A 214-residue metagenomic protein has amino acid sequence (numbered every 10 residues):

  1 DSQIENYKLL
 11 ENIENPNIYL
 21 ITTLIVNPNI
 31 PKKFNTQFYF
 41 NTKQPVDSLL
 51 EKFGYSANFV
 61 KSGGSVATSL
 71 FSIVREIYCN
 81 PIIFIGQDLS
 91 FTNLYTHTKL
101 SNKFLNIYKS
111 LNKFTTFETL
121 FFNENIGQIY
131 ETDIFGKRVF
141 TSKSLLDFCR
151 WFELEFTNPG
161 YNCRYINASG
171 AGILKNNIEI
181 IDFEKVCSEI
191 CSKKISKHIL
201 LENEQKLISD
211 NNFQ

Functional and structural regions predicted by a protein language model:
D1, I77-T98: Glycine-rich phosphate/pyrophosphate-binding loops and their adjacent beta-strand/loop elements at enzyme active sites
D1-N80: Acidic/Gly/His-enriched mid-domain segments of enzyme catalytic cores or analogous surface patches that mediate
N6-L9, P31-K33, N93-T98, N176-I180: A short acidic (Asp/Glu
N12-N17, F40-T42, K99-F121, E184-I195: Acidic, Ser/Thr-rich peripheral helices and adjacent loops at domain boundaries
I21-T22, P81-G86, N93, R164-S169: A structural signal for short, well-ordered beta-strand segments and their strand-loop junctions that often border
F38-A57, F104-L105, S110-R138: Active-site gating loop/helix substructures
G64, K113-A171: Polyanion-binding loop/helix "lid" in catalytic or ligand-binding cores
L146, F156-Q214: Long, compositionally biased charged/polar accessory segments in the mid-to-C-terminal portions of proteins
